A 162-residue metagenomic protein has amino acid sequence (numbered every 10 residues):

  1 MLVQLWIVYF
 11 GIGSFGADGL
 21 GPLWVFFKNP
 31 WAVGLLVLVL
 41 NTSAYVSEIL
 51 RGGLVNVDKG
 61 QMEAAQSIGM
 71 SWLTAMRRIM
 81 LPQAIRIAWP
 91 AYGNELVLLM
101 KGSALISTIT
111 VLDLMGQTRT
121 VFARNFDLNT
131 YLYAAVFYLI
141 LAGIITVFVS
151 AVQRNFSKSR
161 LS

Functional and structural regions predicted by a protein language model:
M1-S162: Transmembrane alpha-helices and adjacent helix-loop boundaries
